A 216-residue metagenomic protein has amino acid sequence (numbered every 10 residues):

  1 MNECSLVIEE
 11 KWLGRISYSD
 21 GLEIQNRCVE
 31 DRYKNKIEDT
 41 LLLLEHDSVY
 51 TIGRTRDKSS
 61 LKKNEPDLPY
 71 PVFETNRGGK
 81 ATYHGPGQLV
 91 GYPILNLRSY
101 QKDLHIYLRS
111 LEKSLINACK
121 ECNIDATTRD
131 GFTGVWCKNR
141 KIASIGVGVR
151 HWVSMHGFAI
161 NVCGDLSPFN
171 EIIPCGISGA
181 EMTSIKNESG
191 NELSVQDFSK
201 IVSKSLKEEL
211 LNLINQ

Functional and structural regions predicted by a protein language model:
M1-C137, K141-I142, S167, E192-L193: N-terminal lobe of the biotin/lipoate ligase/transferase fold
T82, R150-N161: Conserved phosphate/anionic-ligand binding catalytic regions in large, soluble enzymes, centered on
P93-L95, V149, I160-G164, K186-S189 (+1 more regions): Short, structured patches in soluble enzyme cores that scaffold and shape functional sites
S144-G146: Beta-strand scaffold of nucleotide-dependent catalytic cores
L166-Q216: C-terminal accessory segment of soluble enzyme catalytic cores
